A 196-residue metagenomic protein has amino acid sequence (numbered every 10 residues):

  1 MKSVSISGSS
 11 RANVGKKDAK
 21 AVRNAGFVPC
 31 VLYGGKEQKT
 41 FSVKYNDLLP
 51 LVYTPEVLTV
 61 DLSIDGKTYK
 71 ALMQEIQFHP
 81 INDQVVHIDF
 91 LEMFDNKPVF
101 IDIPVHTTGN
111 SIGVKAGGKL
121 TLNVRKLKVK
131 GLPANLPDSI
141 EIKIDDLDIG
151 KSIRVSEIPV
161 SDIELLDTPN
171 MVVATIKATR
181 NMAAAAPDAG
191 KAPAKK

Functional and structural regions predicted by a protein language model:
M1-K196: Acidic, negatively charged sequence tracts
